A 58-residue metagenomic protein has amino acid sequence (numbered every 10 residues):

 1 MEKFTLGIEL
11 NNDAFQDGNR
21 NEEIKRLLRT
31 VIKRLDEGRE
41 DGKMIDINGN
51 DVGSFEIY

Functional and structural regions predicted by a protein language model:
M1-R29: N-terminal acidic leader/helix
R34-Y58: Short, intrinsically disordered low-complexity segments
